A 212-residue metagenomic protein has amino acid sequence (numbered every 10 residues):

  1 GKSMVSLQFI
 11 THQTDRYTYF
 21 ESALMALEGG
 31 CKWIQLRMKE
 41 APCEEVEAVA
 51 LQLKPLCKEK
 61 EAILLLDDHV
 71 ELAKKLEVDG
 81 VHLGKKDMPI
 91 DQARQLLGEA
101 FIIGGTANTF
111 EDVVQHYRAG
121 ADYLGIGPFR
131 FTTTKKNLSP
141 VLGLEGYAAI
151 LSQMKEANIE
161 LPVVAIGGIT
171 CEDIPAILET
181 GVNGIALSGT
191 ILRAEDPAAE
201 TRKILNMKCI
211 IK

Functional and structural regions predicted by a protein language model:
G1-M88, Q95-Y123, A149, I159-V163 (+2 more regions): Conserved N-terminal beta1-alpha1 strand-loop-helix module at the mouth
L36, A73, F131-N137: A short acidic, helix-capping loop that chelates divalent metal ions and anchors anionic groups
L64, R130-F131: Aromatic-residue hotspot detector
T132, A149-K155, G168: Catalytic-face loop-and-helix region of soluble metabolic enzyme cores
K135-L151: Substrate-recognition "cap/lid" segment bordering the active-site pocket of phosphatases
S188: ABC-type ATPase nucleotide-binding domain
